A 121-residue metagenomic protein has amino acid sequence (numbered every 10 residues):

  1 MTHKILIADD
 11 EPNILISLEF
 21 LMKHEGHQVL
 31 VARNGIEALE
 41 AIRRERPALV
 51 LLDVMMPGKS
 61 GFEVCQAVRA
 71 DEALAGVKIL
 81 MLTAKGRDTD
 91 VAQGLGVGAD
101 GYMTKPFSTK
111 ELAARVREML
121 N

Functional and structural regions predicted by a protein language model:
P12-L30, M119: Two-component/phosphorelay signaling modules centered on CheY-like receiver
L15, V31, P57-G58, A75 (+2 more regions): The feature encodes the CheY-like receiver
V31-L49: Acidic, metal-coordinating helix/loop segments flanking the phosphotransfer/catalytic sites of two-component signaling
M56, V68: Receiver (REC) domain active-site loop signature in two-component systems and cognate sites in sensor histidine kinases
F107-V116: C-terminal output helix
